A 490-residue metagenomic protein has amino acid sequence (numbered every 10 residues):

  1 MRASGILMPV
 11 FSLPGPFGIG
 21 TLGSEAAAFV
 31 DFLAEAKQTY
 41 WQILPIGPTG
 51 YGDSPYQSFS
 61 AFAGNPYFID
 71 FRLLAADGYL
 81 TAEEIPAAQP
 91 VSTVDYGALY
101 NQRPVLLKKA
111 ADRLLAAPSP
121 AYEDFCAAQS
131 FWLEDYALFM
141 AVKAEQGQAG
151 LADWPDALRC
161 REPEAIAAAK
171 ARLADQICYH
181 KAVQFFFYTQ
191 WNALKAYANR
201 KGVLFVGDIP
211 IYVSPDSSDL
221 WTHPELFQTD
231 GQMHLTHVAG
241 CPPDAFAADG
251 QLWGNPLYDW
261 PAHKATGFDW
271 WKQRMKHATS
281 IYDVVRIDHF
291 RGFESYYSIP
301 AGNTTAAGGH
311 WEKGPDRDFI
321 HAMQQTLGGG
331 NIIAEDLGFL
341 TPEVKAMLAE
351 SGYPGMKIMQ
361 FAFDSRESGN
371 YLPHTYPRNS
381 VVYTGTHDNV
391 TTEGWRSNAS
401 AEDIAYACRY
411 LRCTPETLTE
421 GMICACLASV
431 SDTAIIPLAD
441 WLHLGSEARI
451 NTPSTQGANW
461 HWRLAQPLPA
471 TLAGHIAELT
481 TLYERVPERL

Functional and structural regions predicted by a protein language model:
M1-F11, A27: N-terminal regions that are enriched for targeting/export leaders and immediately downstream pro/stem segments
P9, D53-Q184, Y188, V213-I435 (+2 more regions): Alpha-amylase-like alpha-glycosidases and glucanotransferases acting on alpha-linked glucans and related
S24-D31, T189-Y197, W271-Q273, L418-M422: Short alpha-helical segments and helix-capping/turn motifs at coil-helix boundaries
S24-T49, S280-Y282, A428: Catalytic domains of carbohydrate-active enzymes, especially glycoside hydrolases
A34, W191-N199, Q324, L348-A349: Surface-exposed amphipathic alpha-helices with a cationic face
L44, L204-V206, P210, V284 (+1 more regions): Outer-envelope exported proteins of Gram-negative bacteria
H180-V213: Conserved, well-ordered alpha-helix/loop/beta-strand core segments that scaffold catalytic motifs
A465-L490: Terminal-tail/helix-coil boundary detector
